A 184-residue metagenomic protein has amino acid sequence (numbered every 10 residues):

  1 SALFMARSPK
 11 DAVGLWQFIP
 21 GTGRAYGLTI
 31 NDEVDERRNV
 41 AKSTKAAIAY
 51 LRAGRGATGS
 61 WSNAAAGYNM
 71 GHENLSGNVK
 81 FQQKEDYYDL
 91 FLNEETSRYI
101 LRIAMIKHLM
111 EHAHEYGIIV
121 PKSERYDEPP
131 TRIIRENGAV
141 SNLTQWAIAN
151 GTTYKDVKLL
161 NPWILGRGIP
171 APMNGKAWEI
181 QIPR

Functional and structural regions predicted by a protein language model:
F4-A6, P129-P130: Short, contiguous, well-ordered secondary-structure segments
M5-G27: Short, surface-exposed glycine/acidic/tryptophan-bearing loops
I30-E33, R37-A57, S62, A66-R184: Extracytoplasmic and endomembrane cell-envelope/extracellular-matrix remodeling and assembly machinery
